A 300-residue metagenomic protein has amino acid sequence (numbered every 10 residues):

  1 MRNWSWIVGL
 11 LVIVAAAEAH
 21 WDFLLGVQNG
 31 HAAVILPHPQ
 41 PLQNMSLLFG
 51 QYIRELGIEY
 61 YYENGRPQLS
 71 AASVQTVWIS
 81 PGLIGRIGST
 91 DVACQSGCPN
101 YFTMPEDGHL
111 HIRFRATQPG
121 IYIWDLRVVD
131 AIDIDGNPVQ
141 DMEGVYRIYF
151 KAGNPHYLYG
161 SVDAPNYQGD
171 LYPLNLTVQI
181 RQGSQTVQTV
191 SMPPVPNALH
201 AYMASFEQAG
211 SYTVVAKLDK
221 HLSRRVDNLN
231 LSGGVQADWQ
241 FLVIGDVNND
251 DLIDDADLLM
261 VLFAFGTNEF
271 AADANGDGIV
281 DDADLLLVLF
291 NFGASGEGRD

Functional and structural regions predicted by a protein language model:
H20-H111, I132-N154, Y167-G169, N175-S184: Contiguous segments within soluble domain cores/interaction surfaces
L110, Q118-I123, G210: Short tyrosine-centred short linear motifs in exposed loops/low-complexity segments
Y159-L174, R181-G183, N248-I253: Structural motif
Q182-H200: Short, acidic Ser/Thr/Gly-rich low-complexity loop/linker segments typical of extracellular and cell-surface proteins
P196-Y212, D219: Short Pro-Gly-centered beta-turn/loop motif in secreted/extracellular proteins
K220-L242: Structured interaction patches on ligand/partner-binding surfaces of diverse proteins
V247-N268, D277-G298: Alpha-helical segments with a strong preference for the paired helices of cellulosomal dockerin domains
